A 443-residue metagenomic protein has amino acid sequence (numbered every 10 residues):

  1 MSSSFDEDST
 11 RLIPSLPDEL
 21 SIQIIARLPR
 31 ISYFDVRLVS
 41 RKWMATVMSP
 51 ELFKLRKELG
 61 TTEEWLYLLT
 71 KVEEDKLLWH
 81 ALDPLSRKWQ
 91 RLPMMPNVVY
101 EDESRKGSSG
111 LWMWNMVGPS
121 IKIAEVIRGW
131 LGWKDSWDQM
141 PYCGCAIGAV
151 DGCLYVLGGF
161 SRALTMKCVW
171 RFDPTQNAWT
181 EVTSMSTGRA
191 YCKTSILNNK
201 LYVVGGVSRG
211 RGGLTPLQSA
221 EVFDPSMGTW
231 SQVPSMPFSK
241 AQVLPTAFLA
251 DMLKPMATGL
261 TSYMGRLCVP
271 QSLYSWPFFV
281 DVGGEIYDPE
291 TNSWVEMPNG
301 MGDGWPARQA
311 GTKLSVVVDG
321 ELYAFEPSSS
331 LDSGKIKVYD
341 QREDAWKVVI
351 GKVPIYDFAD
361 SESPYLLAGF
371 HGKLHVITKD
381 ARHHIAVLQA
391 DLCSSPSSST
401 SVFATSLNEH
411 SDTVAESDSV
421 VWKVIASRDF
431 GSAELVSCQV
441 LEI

Functional and structural regions predicted by a protein language model:
M1-E19, Q23: CRL adaptor-proximal regions
I13-S15, K54-E74, S104-W114, W133-L157 (+8 more regions): Conserved short beta-strand element of beta-propeller blades
F34-L52, L82-D83: Short helix-loop-helix/strand-helix junction enriched in hydrophobic and basic residues
K71-R128, F160, L164-T165, D173: Beta-propeller domains
E73-D75, R162-M166, R211-P216, S275-D281 (+2 more regions): Short, solvent-exposed loop/turn segments at conserved positions within beta-propeller repeat blades
W79-S86, K167-Q176, T215-G228, D281-N292 (+2 more regions): Beta-propeller blade signature
Q90, T180-V182, S231-V233, V295-M297 (+1 more regions): A structural motif specific to WD40 beta-propellers
L331-I443: C-terminal closing repeat unit and adjoining cap/tail of repeat-based domains
